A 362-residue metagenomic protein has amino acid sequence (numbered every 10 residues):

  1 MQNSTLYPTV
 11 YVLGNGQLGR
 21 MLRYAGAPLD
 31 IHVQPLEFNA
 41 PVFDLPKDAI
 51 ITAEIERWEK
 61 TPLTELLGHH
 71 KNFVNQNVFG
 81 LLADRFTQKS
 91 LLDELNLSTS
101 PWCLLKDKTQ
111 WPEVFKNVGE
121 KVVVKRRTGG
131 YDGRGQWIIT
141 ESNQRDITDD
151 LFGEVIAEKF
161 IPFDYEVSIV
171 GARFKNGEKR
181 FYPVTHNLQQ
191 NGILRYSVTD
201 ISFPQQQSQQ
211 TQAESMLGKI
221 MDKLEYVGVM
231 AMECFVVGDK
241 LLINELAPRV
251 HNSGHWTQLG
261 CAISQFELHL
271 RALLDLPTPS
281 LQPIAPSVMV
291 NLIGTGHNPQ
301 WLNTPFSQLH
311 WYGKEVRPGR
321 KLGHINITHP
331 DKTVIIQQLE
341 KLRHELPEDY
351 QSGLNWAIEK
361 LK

Functional and structural regions predicted by a protein language model:
M1-S90, E94, T109: ATP-binding N-terminal substructure of ATP-dependent carboxylate-amine bond-forming enzymes
L6, R271-K362: Peripheral (often C-terminal) accessory segments that flank ATP-dependent C-N-forming ligase machineries
L6, S98, Y131-D132, F163-S168 (+3 more regions): Short, basic and Ser/Thr-rich N-terminal targeting/leader segments
V12, D84-S168, A172-I220, R343: Active-site nucleotide/adenylate-binding loops and adjacent lid/helix of ATP-dependent enzymes
G192-F203, E245-Q258: Short, flexible active-site loops
T211-M232, V237, P248-T295: Active-site "cap" helix and flanking loop/linker of ATP-utilizing ligase/carboxylase catalytic domains
D239-L242: Conserved protein kinase catalytic/activation segment
